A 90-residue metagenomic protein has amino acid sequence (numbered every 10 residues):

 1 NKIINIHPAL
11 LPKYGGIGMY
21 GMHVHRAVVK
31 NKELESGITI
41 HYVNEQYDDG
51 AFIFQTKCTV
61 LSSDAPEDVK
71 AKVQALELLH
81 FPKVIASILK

Functional and structural regions predicted by a protein language model:
N1-K90: Donor/substrate-binding cores of folate-linked one-carbon enzymes
